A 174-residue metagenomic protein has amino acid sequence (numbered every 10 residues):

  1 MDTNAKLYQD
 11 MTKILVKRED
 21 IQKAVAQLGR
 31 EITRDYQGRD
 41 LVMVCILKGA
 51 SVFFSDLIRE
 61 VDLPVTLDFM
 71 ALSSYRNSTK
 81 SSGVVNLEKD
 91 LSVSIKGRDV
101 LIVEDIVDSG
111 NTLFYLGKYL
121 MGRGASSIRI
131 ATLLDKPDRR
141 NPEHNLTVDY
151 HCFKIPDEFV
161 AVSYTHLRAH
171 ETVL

Functional and structural regions predicted by a protein language model:
M1-D40: Active-site-facing substrate-recognition patch
I21, M43, S163: Residue-level signature of catalytic and energy-coupling elements of molecular machines, predominantly ATP/GTP-dependent
R39-L47: Short glycine-rich phosphate-binding loop at a beta-alpha junction
S51-V52, N111: Short N-terminal helix/helix-N-cap motif within the alpha/beta-hydrolase-1
F53-T66: Substrate-recognition/cap helix-loop segment adjacent to the acidic, metal-dependent catalytic center of Asp-based
V65-S78: A short, structured active-site edge motif that brings together acidic residues
N86-A161: PRPP/pyrophosphate-binding module of the type I phosphoribosyltransferase fold
H166-L174: Single conserved hydrophobic/aromatic residue that forms the stacking wall/gate of nucleotide- or nucleobase-binding
